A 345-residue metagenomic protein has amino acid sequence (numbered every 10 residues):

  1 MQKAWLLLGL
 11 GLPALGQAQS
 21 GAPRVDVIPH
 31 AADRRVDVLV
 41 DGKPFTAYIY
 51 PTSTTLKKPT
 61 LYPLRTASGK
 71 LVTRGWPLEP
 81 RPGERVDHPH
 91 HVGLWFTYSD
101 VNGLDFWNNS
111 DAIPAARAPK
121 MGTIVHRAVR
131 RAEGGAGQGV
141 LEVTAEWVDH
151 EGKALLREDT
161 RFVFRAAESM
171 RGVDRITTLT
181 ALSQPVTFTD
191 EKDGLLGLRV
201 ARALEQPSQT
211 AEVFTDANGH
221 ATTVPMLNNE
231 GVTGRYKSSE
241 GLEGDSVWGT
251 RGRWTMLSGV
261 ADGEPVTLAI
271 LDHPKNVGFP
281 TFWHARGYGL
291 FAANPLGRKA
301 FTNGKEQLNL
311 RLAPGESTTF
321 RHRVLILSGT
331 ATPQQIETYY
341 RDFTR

Functional and structural regions predicted by a protein language model:
Q2-L8: Sec-dependent signal peptide recognition, specifically the positively charged N-region followed immediately by
G9-A18: Hydrophobic h-region of N-terminal signal peptides that target proteins for export in Gram-negative bacteria
Q19-P89, I176, E191, G329-A331 (+1 more regions): Beta-strand-rich N-terminal accessory domains
P51-P63, A166-T215, M226: Acidic (Asp/Glu-rich), glycine- and aromatic
V86-S169: Extended, loop-rich substrate-binding clefts of extracytoplasmic carbohydrate-active enzymes
K192-G278: Active-site/ligand-binding surface loops and adjacent short beta/alpha elements that line catalytic pockets across
L268-R345: Beta-strand-rich recognition/accessory modules
